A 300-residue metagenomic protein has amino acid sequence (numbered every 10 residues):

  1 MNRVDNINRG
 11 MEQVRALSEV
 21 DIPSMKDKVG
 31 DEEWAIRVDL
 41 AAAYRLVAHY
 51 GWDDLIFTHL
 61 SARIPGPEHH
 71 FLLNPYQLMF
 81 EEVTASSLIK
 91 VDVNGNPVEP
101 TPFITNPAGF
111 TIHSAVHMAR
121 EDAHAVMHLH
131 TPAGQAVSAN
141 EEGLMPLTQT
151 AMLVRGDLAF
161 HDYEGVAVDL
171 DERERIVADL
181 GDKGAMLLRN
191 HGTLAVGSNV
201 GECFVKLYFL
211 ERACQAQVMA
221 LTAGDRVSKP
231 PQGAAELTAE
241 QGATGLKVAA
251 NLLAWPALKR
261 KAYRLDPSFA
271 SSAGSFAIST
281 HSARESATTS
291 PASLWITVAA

Functional and structural regions predicted by a protein language model:
N2-F276, A300: Glycine-rich flexible loops
S272-S275, S279-W295, A299: Low-acidity, Ser/Thr- and Arg-rich intrinsically disordered low-complexity segments
